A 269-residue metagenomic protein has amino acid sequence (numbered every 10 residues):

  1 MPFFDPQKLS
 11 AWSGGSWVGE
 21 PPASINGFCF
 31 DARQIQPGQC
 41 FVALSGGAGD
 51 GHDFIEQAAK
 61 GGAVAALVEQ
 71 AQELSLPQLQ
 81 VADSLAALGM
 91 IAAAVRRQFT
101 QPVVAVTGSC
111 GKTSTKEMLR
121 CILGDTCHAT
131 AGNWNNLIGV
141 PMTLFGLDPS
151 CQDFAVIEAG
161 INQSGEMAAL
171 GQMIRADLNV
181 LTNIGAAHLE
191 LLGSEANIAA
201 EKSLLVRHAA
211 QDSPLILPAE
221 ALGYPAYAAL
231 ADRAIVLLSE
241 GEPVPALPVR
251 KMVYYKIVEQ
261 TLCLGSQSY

Functional and structural regions predicted by a protein language model:
M1-M90: N-terminal leader/targeting and accessory segments in enzymes
F3, E195-A199, R233-Y269: Adenine nucleotide phosphate-binding catalytic loops in nucleotide-utilizing enzymes
Q7-S10, L88-P214, A219, G223-A231: Phosphate-binding loop of NTP-binding sites
W17, Q78-Q80, V103, C127-A129 (+2 more regions): Conserved beta-strand scaffold positions in the cores of enzyme catalytic domains, especially in NTP/NDP-utilizing
P21, A82, A131, L238-G241: Residues at the C-termini of beta-strands that transition into short coil/loop
A32, A159, G265-S268: Residue-level detection of beta-strand-connecting loop/turn positions
V64-E73, G111, A219-G223, S239-P243: Short, polar loop motifs at secondary-structure junctions
L76, G89-M90, L137-V140, H188-L192 (+2 more regions): Short, charged, surface-exposed secondary-structure boundary motifs
